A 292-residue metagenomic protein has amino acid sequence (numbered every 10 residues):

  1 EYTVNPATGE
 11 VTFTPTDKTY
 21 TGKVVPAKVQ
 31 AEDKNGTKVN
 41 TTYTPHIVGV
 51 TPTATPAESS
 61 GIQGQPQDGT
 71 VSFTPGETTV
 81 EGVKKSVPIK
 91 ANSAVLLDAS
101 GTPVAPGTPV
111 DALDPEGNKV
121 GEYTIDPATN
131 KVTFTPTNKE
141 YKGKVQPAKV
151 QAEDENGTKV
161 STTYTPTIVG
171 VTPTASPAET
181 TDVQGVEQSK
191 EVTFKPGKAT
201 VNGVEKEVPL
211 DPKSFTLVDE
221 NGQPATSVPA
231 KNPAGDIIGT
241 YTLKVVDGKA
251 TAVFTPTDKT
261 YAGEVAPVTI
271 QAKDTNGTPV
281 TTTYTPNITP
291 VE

Functional and structural regions predicted by a protein language model:
E1-N40, L113-S161, S227-T282: Acidic, turn/loop-rich segments in luminal/extracellular domains of secretory-pathway and cell-surface proteins
E1-T8, T41-P45, T70-T129, Y164 (+3 more regions): Surface-exposed or secretory-pathway low-complexity segments enriched in glycine-proline and Ser/Thr/acidic residues
T19, G61, T79, V104 (+4 more regions): Hydrophobic beta-strand core residues of beta-sandwich domains
K34-S86, D154-P209, D274-E292: Extracellular interdomain linkers/hinges and stalk-like, low-complexity segments in secreted or single-pass
D68, G107, V145-P147, S189 (+1 more regions): Glycine-centered loop/turn motifs
